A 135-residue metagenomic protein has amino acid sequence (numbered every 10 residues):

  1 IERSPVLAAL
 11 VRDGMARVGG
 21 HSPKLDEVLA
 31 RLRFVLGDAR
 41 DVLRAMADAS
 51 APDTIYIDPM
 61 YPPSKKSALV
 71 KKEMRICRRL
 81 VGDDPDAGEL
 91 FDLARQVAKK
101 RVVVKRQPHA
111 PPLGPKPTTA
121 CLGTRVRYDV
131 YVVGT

Functional and structural regions predicted by a protein language model:
I1-T54: S-adenosyl-L-methionine
P5, D41, M60-P62, K66 (+1 more regions): Short, glycine/acidic-enriched loop or turn micro-motifs at the edges of active sites
R12, A47-D48, S67-V70, P115-P117: Short amphipathic alpha-helical segments
K24-D26, R79-D83, V126-Y131: Glycine-rich loops and low-complexity Gly/Arg-rich segments that provide flexible linkers or classic glycine-based
V42, L80, L93: Residues that form generic nucleotide/phosphate-binding pockets
Y56-D58, V103: Generic enzyme active-site microenvironment
P59-L90: Mobile active-site "lid"/loop adjacent to the S-adenosyl-L-methionine
D86-V133: Conserved Class I SAM-dependent methyltransferase catalytic core
